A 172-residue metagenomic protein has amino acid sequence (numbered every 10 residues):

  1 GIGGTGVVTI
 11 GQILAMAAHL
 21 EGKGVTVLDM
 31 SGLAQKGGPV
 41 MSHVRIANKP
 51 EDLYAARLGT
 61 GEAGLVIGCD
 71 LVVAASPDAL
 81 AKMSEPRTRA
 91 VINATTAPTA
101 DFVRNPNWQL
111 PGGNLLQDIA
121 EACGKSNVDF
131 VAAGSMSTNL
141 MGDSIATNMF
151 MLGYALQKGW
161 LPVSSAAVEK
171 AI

Functional and structural regions predicted by a protein language model:
G1, T5-I172: Active-site cofactor/cluster-binding pocket
